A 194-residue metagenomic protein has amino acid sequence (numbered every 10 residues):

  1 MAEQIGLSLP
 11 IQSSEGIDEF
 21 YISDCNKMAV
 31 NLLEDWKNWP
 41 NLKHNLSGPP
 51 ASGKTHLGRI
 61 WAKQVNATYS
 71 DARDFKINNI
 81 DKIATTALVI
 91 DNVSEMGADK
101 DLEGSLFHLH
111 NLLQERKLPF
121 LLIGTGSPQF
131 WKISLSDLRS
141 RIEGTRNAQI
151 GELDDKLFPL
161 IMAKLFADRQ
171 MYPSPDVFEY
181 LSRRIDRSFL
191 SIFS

Functional and structural regions predicted by a protein language model:
I5-K27: Dynamic helix-loop-helix/coil hinge segments at AAA+ ATPase domain boundaries and subdomain interfaces
N41-G58: Walker A/P-loop nucleotide-binding motif
I80-G124: Conserved nucleotide-sensing/catalytic segment adjacent to the nucleotide-binding pocket in NTP-handling enzymes
P128-E143: Short regulatory helix/loop adjacent to the ATP-binding pocket of P-loop NTPases
F130, T145-L157: Conserved AAA+ ATPase "SRH/arginine-finger" region at the nucleotide-binding site
T145, P159-M171: Conserved AAA+ ATPase "sensor/coupling" helix adjacent to the nucleotide-binding pocket
Y172-R184: Short conserved motifs of the RecA-like P-loop NTPase core
I185-S194: The conserved phosphate-sensing helix
